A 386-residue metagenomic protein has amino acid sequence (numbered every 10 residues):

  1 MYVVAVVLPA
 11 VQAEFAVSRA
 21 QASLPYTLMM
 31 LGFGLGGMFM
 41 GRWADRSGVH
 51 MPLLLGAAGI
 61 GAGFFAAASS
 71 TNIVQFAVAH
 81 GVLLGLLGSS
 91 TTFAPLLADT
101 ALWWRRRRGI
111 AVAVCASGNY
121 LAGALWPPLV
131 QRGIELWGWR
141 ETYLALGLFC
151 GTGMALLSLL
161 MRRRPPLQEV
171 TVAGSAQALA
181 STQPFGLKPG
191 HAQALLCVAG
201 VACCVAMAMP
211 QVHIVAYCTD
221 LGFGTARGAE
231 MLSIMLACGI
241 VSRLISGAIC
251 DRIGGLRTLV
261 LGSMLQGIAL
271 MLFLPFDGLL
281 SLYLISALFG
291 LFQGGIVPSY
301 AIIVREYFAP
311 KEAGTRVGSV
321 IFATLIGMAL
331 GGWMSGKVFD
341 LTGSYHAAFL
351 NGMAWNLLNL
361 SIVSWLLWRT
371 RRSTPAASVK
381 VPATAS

Functional and structural regions predicted by a protein language model:
M1-R19, G37-M40, W126-P127, M209-V215: Extracytoplasmic
V4-L8, H191-A248: Extracytoplasmic gate region of multi-pass secondary transporters
T27-R42, S233-I245: Central cavity-lining transmembrane alpha-helices of secondary-active solute carriers, predominantly the Major
L35-V74, C250: Conserved MFS/SLC helix-loop-helix module at the cytosolic interface between two early adjacent transmembrane helices
M51-F65, R257-L272: Structural signature of the two symmetry-related core transmembrane helices
G63, Q75-T91, V201, S281-G294: Hydrophobic core of transmembrane alpha-helices in multi-pass small-molecule transporters, especially MFS/SLC-type
H80-S117, A309: Cytoplasmic helix-loop-helix junction between adjacent transmembrane helices in 12-TM secondary transporters
V114-C115, N119-P165: Helix-loop-helix hairpin linking two adjacent transmembrane segments in secondary transporters
